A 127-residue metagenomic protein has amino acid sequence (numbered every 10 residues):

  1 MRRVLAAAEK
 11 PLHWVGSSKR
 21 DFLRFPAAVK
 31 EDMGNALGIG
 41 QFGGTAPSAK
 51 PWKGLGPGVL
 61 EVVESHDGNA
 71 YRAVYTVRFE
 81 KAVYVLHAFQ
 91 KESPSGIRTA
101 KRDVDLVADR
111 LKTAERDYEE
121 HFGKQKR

Functional and structural regions predicted by a protein language model:
M1-A70, F79-E80, Q90-R127: Basic, Lys/Arg-enriched alpha-helical interface segments
A73-Y75: Hydrophobic/aromatic beta-strand elements that line small-molecule binding cavities or substrate pockets in beta-rich
V77-V85: Active-site beta-strand-loop-beta-strand hairpin of nuclease catalytic cores that positions key catalytic residues
